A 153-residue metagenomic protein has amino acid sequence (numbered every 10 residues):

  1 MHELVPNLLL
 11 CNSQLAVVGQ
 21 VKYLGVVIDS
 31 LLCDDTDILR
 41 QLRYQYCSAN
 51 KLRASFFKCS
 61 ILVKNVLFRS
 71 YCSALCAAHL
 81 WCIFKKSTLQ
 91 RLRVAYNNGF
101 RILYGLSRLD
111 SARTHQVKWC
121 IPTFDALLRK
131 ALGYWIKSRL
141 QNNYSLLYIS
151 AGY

Functional and structural regions predicted by a protein language model:
M1-G19: Short, conserved micro-motifs composed of acidic
M1-H2, Q20-L146: Non-catalytic, peripheral interaction segments enriched in hydrophobic/basic residues
L146-Y153: Intrinsic disorder at enzyme termini
